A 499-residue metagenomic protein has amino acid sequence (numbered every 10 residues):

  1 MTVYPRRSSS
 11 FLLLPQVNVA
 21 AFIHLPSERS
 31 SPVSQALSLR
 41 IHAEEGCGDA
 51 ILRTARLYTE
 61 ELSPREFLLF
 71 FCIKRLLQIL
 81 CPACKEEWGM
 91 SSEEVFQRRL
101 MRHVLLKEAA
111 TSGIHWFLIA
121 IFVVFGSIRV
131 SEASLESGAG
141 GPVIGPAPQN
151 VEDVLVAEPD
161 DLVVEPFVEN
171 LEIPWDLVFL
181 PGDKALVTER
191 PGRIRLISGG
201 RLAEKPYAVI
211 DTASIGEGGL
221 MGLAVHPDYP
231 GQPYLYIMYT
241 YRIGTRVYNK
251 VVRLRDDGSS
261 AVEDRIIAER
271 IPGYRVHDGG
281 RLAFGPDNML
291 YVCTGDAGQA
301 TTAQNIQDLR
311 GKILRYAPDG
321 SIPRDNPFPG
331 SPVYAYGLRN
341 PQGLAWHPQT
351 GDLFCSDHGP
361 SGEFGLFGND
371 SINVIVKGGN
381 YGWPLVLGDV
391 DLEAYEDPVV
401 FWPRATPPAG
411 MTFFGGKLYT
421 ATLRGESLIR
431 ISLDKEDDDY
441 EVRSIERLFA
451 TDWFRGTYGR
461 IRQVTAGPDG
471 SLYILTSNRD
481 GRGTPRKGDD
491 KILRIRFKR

Functional and structural regions predicted by a protein language model:
L135-A157, G218-L220, D228-P230, D296-G459 (+2 more regions): Beta-propeller domain segments
P166-N170, A208-I215, A268-G273, V333-Y336 (+2 more regions): Surface loop/turn motifs at the tips and blade-to-blade linkers of beta-strand repeat domains
P166-R190, A409: Beta-strand-rich domains and repeat architectures in extracellular enzymes and scaffolds, especially beta-propellers
K184, R193, Y234, M289-Y291 (+3 more regions): Generic structural signal for coil-to-beta-strand starts
V187-E204: Beta-propeller domains
A203-V225: Blade-loop segments of beta-propeller domains
K250-D257, A261-A283: Asp-box/WD-like beta-propeller blade repeats and closely related beta-sheet repeat scaffolds
